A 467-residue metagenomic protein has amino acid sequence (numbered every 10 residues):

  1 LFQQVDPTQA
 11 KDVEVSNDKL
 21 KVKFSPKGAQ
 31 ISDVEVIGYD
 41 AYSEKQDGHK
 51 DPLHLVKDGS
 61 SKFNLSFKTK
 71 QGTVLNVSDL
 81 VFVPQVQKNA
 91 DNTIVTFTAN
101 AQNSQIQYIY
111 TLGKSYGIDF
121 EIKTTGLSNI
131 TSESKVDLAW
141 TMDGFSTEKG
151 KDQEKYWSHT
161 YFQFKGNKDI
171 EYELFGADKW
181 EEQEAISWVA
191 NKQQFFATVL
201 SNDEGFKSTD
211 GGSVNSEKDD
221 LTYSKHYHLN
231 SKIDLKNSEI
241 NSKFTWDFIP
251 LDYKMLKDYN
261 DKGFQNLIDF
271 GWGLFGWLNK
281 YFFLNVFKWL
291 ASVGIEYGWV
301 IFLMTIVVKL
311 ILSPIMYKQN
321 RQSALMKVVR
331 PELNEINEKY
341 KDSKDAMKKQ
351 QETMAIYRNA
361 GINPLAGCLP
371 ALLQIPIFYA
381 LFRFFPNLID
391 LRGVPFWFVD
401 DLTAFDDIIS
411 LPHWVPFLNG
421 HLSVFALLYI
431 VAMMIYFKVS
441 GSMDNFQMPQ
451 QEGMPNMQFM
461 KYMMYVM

Functional and structural regions predicted by a protein language model:
L1-N266: Soluble non-transmembrane domains of integral membrane proteins
F24, F120-L127, T141-Q153, H228-M467: Helix-loop-helix
